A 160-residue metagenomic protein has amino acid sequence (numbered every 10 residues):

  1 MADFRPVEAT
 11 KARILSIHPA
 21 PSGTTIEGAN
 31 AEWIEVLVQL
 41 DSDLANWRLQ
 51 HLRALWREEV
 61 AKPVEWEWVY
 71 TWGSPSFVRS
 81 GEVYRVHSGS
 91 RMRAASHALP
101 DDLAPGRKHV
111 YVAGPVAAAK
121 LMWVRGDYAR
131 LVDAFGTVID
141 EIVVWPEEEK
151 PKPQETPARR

Functional and structural regions predicted by a protein language model:
M1-L55, A117-R125, V143-R160: A structural motif detector for short, solvent-exposed N-terminal "entry" segments of globular domains
A12-L15, E27-N30, K62-E65, G106-V110: A short linear-motif detector with a strong N-terminal bias
D43-L44, W56-E58, R93-A94, V138-I139: Eukaryotic short linear interaction motifs
R53-W66: Short aromatic-acidic-glycine turn motif
E65-R160: Solvent-exposed beta-edge/loop recognition patches
